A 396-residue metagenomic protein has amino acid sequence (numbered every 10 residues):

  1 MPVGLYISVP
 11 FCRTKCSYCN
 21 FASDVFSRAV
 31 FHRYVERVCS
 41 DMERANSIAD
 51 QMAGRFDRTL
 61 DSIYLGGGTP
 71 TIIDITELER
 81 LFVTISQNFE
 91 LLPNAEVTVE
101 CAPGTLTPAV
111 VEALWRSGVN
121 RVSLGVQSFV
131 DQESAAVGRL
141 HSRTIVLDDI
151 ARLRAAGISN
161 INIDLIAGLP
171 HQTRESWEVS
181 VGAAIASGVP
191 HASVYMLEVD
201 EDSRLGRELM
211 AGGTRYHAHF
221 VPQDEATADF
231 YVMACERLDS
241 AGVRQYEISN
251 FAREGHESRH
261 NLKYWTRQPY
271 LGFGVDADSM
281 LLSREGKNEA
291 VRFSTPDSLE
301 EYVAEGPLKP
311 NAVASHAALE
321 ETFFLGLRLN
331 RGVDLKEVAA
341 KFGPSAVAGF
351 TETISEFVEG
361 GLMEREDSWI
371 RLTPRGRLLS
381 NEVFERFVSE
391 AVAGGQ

Functional and structural regions predicted by a protein language model:
M1-V3, S23-Q51, F56-P344, G395: C-terminal scaffold of the Radical SAM
L5-S8: Short active-site neighborhood of thiol/selenol oxidoreductases, capturing the structured segment around
P10-S23: Local cysteine-cluster metal-coordination motifs and their immediate loop/turn environment, predominantly Fe-S cluster
P344-E356: Short amphipathic alpha-helical interaction segments
V358-S368: A short, conserved structural fragment
W369-T373: Minor-groove-contacting beta-hairpin "wing" of winged helix-turn-helix DNA-binding domains
R375-Q396: Short, amphipathic alpha-helical interaction segments positioned at domain boundaries
